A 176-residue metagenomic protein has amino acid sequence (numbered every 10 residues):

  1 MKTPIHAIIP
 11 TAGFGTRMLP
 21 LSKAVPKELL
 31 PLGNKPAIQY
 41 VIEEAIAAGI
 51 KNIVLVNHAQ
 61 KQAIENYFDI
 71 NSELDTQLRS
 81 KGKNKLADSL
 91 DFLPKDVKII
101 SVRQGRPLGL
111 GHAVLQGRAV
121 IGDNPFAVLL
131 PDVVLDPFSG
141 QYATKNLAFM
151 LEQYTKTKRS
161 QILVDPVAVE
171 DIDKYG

Functional and structural regions predicted by a protein language model:
M1-K2, L93: Short, flexible hinge/linker loops that cap or flank conserved catalytic cores
K2-S80, Q104, A143-K145, F149: N-terminal glycine-rich phosphate-binding loop and ensuing alpha1 helix
L74-Q77, A87-Y175: Conserved beta-loop-beta/alpha segment of the NTase-like Rossmann-fold superfamily that binds/positions NTPs
